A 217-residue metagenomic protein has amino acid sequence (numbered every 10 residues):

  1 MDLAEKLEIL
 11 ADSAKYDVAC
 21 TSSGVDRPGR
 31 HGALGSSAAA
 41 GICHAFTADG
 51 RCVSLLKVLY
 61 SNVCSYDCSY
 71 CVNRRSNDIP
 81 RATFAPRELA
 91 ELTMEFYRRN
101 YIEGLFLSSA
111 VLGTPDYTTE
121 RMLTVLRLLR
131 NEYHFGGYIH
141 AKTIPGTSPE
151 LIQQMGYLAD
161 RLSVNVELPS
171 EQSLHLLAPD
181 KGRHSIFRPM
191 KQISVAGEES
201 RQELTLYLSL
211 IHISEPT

Functional and structural regions predicted by a protein language model:
M1-V63: Flexible, acidic/Gly-rich N-terminal and inter-domain linker regions that tether and position cofactor-handling modules
S54-L56, L105, I139-A141, L162-V164 (+1 more regions): Hydrophobic faces of well-ordered beta-strands that scaffold small-molecule active sites in alpha/beta enzyme cores
V58-R87: Canonical Radical SAM [4Fe-4S] cluster-binding loop centered on the CxxxCxxC motif and its immediate flanking residues
D78-A90, Y117-R121, L128-M155, A159-R161 (+1 more regions): Canonical radical SAM enzyme core domain
L105-T124, L176: Conserved glycine-rich "GG(E/T)P / GGGxP" loop and the immediately following alpha-helix in the radical SAM core
E120-G137, S185-S200: Alpha-helix-loop-beta-strand connector modules within alpha/beta enzyme cores
E198-S209: Short mixed-charge
S209-T217: Residue-level detector of conserved catalytic or cofactor/ligand-binding positions in enzyme active sites
